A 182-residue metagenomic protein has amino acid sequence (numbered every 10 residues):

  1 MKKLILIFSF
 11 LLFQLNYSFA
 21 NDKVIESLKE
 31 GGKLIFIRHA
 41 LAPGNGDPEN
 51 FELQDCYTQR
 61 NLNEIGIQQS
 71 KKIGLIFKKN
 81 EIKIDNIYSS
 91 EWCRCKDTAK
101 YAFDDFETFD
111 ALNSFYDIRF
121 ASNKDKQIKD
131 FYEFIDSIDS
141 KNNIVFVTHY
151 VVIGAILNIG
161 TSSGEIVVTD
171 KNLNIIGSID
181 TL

Functional and structural regions predicted by a protein language model:
L4-Q14: Sec-dependent N-terminal signal peptides
L15-A20: Sec/Tat signal peptide C-region and signal peptidase I cleavage site
N21-R119, I159-L182: Active-site-proximal alpha-helix that buttresses catalytic centers in soluble enzyme cores
G32-L34, S140-T148: Generic beta-sheet signal
N80-I82, I138-N142: Glycine-rich phosphate-binding loop signature in dinucleotide/nucleotide-binding domains
S89-W92, V147-V151: Short, well-ordered beta-to-alpha junction loops that form the rim of enzyme active sites and present histidine/acidic
Q127-S137: A short, acidic, amphipathic alpha-helical segment used as a generic capping/interface helix at domain edges
